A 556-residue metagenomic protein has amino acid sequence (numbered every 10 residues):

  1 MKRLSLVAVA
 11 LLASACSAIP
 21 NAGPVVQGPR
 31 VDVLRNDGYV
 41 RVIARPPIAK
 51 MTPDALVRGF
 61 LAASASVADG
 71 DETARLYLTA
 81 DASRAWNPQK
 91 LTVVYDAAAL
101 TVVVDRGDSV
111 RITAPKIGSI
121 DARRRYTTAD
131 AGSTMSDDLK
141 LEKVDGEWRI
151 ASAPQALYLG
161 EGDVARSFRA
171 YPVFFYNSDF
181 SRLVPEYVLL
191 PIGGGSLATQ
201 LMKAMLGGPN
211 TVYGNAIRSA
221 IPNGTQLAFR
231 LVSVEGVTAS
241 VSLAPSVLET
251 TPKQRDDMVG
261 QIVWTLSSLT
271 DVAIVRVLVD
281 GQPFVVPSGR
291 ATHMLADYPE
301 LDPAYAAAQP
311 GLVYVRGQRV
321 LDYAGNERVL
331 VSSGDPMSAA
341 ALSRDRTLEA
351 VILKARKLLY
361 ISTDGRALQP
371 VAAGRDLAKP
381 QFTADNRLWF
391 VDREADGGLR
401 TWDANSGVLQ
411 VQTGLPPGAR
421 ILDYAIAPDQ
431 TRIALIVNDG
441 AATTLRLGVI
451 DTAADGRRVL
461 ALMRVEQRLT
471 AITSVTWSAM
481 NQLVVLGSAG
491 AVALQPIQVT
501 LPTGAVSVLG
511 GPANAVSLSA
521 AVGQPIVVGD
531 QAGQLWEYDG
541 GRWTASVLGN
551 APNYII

Functional and structural regions predicted by a protein language model:
S5-A10, S14-I556: Bimodal "functional hotspot" detector
